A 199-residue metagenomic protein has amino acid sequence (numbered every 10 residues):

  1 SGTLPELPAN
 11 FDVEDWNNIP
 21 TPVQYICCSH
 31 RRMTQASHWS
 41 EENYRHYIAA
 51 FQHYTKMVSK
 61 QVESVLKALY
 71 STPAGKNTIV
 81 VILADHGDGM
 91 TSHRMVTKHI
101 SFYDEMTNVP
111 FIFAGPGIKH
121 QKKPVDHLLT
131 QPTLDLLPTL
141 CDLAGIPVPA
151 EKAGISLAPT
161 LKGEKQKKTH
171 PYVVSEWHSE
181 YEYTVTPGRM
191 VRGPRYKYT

Functional and structural regions predicted by a protein language model:
S1-T130, L143-I146, A150, T199: Active-site-proximal cap/lid insertion segments
H86-S92, K119, L134-L137, D142-T199: C-terminal cap/loop subdomain of S1 sulfatases and analogous C-terminal strand-loop tails that border
